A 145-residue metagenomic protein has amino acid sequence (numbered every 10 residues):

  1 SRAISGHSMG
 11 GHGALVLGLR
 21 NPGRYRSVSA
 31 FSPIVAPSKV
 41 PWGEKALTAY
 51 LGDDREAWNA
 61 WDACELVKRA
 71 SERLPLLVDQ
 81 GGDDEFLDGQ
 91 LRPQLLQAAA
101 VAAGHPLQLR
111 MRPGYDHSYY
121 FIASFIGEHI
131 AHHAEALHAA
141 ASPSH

Functional and structural regions predicted by a protein language model:
S1-H145: Non-catalytic cap/lid and distal C-terminal segments of serine-dependent acyl enzymes
